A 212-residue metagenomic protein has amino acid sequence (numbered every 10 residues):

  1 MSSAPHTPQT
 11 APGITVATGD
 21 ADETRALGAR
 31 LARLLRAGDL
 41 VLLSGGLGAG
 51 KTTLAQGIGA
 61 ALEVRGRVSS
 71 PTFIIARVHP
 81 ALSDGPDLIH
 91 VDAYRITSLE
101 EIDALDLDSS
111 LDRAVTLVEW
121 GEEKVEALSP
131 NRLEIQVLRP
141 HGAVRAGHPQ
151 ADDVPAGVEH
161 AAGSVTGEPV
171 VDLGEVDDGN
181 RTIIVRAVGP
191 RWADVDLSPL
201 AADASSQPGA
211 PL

Functional and structural regions predicted by a protein language model:
S2-H6, I14, D108-L212: Short phosphate-coordinating micro-motif centered on Lys-Gly-acidic
S2-R30: N-terminal pre-Walker A segment at the start of P-loop NTPase domains
A32-G38: Phosphate-binding P-loop
V41-L43: Hydrophobic anchor at the beta1->P-loop junction of P-loop NTPases
G46: P-loop (Walker A) phosphate-binding loop of NTP-binding proteins
K51: Conserved lysine of the Walker
S69-T72, R77-E122: Conserved nucleotide-sensing/catalytic segment adjacent to the nucleotide-binding pocket in NTP-handling enzymes
